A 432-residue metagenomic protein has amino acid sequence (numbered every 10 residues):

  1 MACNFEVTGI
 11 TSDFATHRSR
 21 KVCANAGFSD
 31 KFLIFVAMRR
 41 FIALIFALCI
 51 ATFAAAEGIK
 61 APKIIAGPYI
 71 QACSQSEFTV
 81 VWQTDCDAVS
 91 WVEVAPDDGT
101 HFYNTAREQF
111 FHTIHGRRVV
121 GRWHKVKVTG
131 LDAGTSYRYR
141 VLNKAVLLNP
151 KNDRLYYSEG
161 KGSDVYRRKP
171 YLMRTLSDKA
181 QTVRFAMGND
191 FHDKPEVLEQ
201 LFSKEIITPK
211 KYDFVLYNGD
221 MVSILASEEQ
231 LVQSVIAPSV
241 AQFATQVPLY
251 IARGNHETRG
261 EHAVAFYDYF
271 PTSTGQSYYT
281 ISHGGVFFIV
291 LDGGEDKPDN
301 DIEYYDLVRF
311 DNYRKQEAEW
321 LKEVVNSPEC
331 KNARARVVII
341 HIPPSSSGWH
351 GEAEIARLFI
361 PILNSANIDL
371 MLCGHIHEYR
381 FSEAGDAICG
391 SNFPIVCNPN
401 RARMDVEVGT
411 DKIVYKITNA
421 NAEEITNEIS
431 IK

Functional and structural regions predicted by a protein language model:
I34, A54-M187, T208, G409-K432: Acidic, histidine-bearing metal-coordination/catalytic regions of metal-dependent phosphoesterases
F46-A55: Hydrophobic h-region of N-terminal signal peptides that target proteins for export in Gram-negative bacteria
Y103-R118, L148-D164, A186-F202, S223-A226 (+2 more regions): Acidic/histidine-rich helix-loop elements that form or flank divalent-metal/phosphate-binding sites at the catalytic
V141-L172, L231-N326, L358-N364, R380-G409 (+2 more regions): Extended active-site neighborhood of metal-dependent phosphoesterases/phosphodiesterases
Q181-T258: Conserved, compact domain cores that house catalytic/ligand-binding motifs in diverse enzymes and effector modules
A186-N189, F214-D220, P248-N255, V337-H341 (+2 more regions): Active-site neighborhood of phospho(di)ester-bond hydrolases with catalytic His/Asp-centered motifs
D193-V197, S223-A226, R253-H262, D296-N300 (+4 more regions): Active-site environment of divalent metal-dependent phosphoester hydrolases
Y304-Y305, F310, P328-M371: Active-site-proximal segments of metal-dependent phosphoesterases and phosphodiesterases across multiple
